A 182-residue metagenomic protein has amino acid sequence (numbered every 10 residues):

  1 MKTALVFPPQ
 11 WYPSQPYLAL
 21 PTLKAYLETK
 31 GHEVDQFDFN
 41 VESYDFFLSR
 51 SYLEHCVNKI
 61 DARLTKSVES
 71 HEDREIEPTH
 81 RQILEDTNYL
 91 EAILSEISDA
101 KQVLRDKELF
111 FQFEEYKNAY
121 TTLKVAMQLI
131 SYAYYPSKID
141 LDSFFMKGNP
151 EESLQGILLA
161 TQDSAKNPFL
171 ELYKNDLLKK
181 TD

Functional and structural regions predicted by a protein language model:
M1-D182: A short, structured N-terminal alpha-helical element that caps or precedes a catalytic domain
